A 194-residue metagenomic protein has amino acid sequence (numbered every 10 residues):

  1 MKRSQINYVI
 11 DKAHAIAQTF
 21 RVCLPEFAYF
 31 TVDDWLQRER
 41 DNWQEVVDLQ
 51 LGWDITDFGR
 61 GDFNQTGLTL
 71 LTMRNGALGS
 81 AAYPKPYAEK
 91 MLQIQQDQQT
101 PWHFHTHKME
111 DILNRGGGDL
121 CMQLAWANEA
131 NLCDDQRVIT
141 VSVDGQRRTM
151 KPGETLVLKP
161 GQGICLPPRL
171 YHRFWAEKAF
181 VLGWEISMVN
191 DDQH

Functional and structural regions predicted by a protein language model:
M1-A88: A short, N-terminal "cap"/entry segment at the start of jelly-roll beta-barrel domains of the cupin/DSBH fold
L70, M91-Q93, D111, T155 (+1 more regions): Conserved hydrophobic/aromatic beta-strand scaffold that supports enzyme active sites
L78-E89, Q99-D111, R115-G116: A short beta-loop-beta micro-motif enriched in histidine and acidic residues
A88, K108, P152-G153, P160: Short, solvent-exposed loop/turn positions at domain surfaces that link secondary-structure elements or cap domain
Q95-Q99, G117, P160-G163, P167-R169: Tight coil/turn sites that cap or link beta-strands
Q96, K108-E110, N114-C133, R137: Glycine- and acidic-residue-biased ligand/ion/polar-headgroup-sensing regions
P101-H103, I112, M122-Q123, L156 (+3 more regions): Short beta-strand His + acidic residue motifs that chelate non-heme Fe in jelly-roll/DSBH and cupin folds
E129-K151, R173-H194: Double-stranded beta-helix
